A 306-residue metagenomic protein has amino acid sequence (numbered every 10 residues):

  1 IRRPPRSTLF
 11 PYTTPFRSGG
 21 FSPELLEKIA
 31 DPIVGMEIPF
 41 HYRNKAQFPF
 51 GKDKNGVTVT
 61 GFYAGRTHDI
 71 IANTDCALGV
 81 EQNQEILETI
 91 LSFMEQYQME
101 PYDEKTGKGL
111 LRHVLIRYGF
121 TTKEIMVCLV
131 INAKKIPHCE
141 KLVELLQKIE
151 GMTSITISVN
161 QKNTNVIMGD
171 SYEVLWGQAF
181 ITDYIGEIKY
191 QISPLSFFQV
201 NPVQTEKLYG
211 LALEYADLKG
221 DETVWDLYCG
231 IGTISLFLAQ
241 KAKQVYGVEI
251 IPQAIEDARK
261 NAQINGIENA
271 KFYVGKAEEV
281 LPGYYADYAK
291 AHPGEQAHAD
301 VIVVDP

Functional and structural regions predicted by a protein language model:
I1-P15: Short, small-residue-biased leader/transition segments that mark boundaries at the very start of proteins
P5, L9, L110, P194: Exposed loop/turn and edge beta-strand positions of beta-sandwich/beta-sheet ligand-binding modules
P5, N73-C76, L195, V245: Short, flexible active-site loop motifs that bind/organize anionic cofactors or intermediates
P5-R6, V80-E81, V203: Short, conserved micro-motifs enriched in small and acidic residues
L9, E27, Y184-G186: A short, polar/charged loop/turn motif at coil->beta-strand junctions and beta-hairpin connectors
P11-E173, G210, E214-D221, H292-P306: SAM-dependent transferase fold signal centered on methyltransferase-like domains, encompassing both Class I
T13, H138-P306: Rossmann-like S-adenosyl-L-methionine
